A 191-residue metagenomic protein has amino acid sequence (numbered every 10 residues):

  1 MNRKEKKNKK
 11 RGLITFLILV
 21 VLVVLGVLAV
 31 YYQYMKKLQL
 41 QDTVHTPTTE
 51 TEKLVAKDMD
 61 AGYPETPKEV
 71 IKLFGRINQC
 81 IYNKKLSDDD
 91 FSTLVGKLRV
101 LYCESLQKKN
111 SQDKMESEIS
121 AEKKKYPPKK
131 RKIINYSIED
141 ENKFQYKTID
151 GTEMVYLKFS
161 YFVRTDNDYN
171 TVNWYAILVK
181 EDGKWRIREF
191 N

Functional and structural regions predicted by a protein language model:
N2-K85: Juxtamembrane and targeting peptides
K6-K10, K124, K129-K132, K180: Intrinsic low-complexity, intrinsically disordered segments enriched in polar/basic residues
V21, K36-K37, Q107, R131 (+2 more regions): Short linear sequence elements within intrinsically disordered, low-complexity coil regions
G26-A29, L54, D58, K97 (+4 more regions): Alpha-helical structural elements
L38-T49, Y156-K158, D168-N191: Short beta-strand edge/turn micro-motifs at domain boundaries
T49-P128: Core segments of small alpha/beta cavity-forming domains
C103, D166-Y169: Glycine-centered tight beta-turn/hairpin loop motif at sheet-sheet or coil-to-beta transitions
I119-T165: Surface-exposed, charged secondary-structure patches
